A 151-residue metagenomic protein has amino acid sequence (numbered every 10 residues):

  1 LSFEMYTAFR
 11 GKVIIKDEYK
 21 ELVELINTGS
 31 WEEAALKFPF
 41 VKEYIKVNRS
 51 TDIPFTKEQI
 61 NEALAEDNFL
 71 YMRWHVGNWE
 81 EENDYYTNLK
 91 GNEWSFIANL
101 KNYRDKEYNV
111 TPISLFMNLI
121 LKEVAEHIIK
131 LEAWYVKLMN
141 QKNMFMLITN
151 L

Functional and structural regions predicted by a protein language model:
L1-L36: Short, extreme N-terminal segment that most often corresponds to the first beta-strand
L25-L151: Charged interaction segments
